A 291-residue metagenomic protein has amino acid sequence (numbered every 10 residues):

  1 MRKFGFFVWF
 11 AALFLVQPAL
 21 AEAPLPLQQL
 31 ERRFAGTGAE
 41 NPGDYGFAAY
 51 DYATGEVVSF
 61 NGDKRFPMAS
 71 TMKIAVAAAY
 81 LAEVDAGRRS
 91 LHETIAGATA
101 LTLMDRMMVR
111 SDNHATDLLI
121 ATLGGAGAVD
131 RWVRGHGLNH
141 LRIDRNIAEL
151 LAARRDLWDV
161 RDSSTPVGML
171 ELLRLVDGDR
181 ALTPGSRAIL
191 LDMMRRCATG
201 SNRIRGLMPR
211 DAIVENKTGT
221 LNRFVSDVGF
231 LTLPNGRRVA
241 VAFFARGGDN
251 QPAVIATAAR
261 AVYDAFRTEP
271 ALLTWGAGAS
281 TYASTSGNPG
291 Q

Functional and structural regions predicted by a protein language model:
G5-Q17: Bacterial N-terminal signal peptides
A19-A23, V57: Boundary at the C-terminal end of the N-terminal hydrophobic targeting segment
E22-T37, R65, T122, E171-S201 (+2 more regions): Structured C-terminal helix/loop/strand segments within mature extracytoplasmic catalytic/sensor domains
E40-R65, R89: Short, conserved catalytic-motif segment at the N-terminal edge
G46-D51, S59, A75, M108 (+2 more regions): Soluble periplasmic/extracytoplasmic beta-strand elements of cell-envelope proteins
G55, R65-I95, M107, V241: Active-site SXXK
R89-V129, L157, D162: Conserved catalytic neighborhood of penicillin-recognizing serine enzymes
I120-G178: Mid-domain, small-residue-enriched loop/turn segments at the edges of structured enzyme/sensor domains
